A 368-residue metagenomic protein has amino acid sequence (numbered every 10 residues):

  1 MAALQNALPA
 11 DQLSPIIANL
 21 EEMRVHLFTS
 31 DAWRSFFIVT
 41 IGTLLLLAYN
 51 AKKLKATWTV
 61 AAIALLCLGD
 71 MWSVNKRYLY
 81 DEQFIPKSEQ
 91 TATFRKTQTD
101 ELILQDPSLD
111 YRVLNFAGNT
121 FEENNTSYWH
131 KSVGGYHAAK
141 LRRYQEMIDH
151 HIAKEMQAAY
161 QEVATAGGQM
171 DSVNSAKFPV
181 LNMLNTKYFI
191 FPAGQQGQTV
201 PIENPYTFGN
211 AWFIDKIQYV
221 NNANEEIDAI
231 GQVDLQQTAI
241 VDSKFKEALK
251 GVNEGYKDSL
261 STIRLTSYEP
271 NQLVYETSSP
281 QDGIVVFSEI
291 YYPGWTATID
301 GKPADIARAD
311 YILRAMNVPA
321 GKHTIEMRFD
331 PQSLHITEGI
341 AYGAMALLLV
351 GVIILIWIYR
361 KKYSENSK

Functional and structural regions predicted by a protein language model:
M1-E276, D282-I290: Conserved luminal/periplasmic juxtamembrane motif of membrane-embedded glycan-processing enzymes
K187, Q237-K368: Active-site-proximal, structured, solvent-exposed surfaces of multi-pass membrane proteins that position macromolecular
